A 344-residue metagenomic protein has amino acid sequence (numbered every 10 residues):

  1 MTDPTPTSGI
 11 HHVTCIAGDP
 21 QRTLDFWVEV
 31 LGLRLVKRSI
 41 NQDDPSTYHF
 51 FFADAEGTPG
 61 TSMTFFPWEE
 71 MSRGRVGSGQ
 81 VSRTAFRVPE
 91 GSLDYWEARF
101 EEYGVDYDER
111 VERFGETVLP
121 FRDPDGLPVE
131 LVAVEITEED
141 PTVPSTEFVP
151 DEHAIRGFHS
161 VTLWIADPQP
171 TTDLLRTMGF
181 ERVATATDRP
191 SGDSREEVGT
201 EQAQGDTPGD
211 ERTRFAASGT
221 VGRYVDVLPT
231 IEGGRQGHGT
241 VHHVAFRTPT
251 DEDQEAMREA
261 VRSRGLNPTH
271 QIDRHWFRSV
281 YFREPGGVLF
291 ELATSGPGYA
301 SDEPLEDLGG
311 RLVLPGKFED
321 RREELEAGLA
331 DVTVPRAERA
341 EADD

Functional and structural regions predicted by a protein language model:
M1-T2, M71-G74, E147-P150, L228-R235: Short beta-strand/turn micro-motifs at beta-sheet edges
T2-P6, E97-R156, T187-R189, R195-D226 (+1 more regions): Vicinal oxygen chelate
T2-S72, S78-F86, E90, D94 (+2 more regions): An N-terminus-focused feature that recognizes amino-terminal "leader" regions
S8-G18, E70-R99, T117-R122, R156-A166 (+3 more regions): Vicinal oxygen chelate
T23-V28, F50, F100, G126 (+3 more regions): Conserved active-site tyrosine of GNAT-family acetyltransferases
V30-L35, V105, R176-A184, L266 (+1 more regions): Conserved acetyl-CoA-binding loop of GNAT-fold acetyltransferases
V129-V132, L163-A166, D173-T177, V183 (+5 more regions): A structural feature that tracks compact, well-ordered secondary-structure segments with a strong bias toward
S218-H242: Flexible internal linker/loop segments at domain or repeat junctions
